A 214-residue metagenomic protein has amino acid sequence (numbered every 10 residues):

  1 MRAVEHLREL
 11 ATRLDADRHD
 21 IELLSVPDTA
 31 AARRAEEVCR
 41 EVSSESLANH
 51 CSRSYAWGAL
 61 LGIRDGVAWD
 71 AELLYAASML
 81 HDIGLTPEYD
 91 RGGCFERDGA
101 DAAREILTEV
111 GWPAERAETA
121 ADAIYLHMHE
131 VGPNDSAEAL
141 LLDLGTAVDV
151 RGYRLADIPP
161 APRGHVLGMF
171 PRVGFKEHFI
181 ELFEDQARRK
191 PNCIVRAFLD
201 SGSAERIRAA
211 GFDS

Functional and structural regions predicted by a protein language model:
M1-E22, S44-V67, W112, H129-S214: Divalent metal-dependent phosphate-bond-processing catalytic cores, especially two-metal-ion Mg2+/Mn2+ enzymes that act
A31-R53, G58-A59, D82-T86: Active-site flanking loop/helix segments enriched in acidic
E45-N49, D90-R97: Short, conserved micro-motifs enriched in small and acidic residues
S54-A56, C94-V110: An active-site-proximal "capping" alpha-helix that borders the catalytic cofactor pocket
L60-R64, D82-T86, E105-E109, L126 (+1 more regions): Amphipathic alpha-helical interaction surfaces
A68-L73, G111-A123: Acidic/histidine metal-binding catalytic segments
A71-D90, G99, A123-M128: His-Asp-centered metal-binding catalytic motifs of divalent-metal-dependent phosphohydrolases/nucleases
A103-R116, R154-A156: Inter-helical turn/loop segments and adjacent helix faces that build the functional surface of alpha-helical bundle
